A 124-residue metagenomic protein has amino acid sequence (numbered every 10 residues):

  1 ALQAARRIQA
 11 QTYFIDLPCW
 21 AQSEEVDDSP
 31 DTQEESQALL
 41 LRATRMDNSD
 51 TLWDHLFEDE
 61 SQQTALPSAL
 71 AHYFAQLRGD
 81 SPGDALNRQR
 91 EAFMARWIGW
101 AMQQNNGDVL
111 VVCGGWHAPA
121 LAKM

Functional and structural regions predicted by a protein language model:
A1-M124: Compositional signal for N-terminal targeting/processing segments
